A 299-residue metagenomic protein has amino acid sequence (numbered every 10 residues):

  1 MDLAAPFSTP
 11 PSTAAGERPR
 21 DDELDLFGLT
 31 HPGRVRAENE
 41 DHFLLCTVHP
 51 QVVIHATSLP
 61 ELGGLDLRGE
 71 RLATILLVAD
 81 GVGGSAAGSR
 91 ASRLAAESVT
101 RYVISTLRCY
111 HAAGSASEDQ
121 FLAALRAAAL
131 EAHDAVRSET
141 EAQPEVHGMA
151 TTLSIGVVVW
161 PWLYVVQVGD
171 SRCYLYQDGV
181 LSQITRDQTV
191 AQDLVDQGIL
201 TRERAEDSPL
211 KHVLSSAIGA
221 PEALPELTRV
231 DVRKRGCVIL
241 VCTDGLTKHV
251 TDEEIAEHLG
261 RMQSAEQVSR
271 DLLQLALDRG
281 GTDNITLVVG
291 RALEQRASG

Functional and structural regions predicted by a protein language model:
M1-G299: PP2C/PPM-type serine/threonine phosphatase catalytic domain
